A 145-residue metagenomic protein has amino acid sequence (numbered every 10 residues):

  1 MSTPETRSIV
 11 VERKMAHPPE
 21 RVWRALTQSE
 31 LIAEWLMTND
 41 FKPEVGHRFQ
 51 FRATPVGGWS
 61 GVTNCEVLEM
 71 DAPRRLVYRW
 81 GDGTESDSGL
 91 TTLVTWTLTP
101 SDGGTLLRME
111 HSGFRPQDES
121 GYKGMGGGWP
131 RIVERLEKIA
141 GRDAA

Functional and structural regions predicted by a protein language model:
M1-D40: Hydrophobic ligand-binding cavity/cleft-lining segments
P4, G113-A145: A conserved amphipathic terminal alpha-helix motif
V10-V11, E30-V62, R75: Short beta-edge strand/loop motif at the mouth of beta-sheet-based domains
R13, T63-E69, T92-T99: Hydrophobic/aromatic beta-strand elements that line small-molecule binding cavities or substrate pockets in beta-rich
P19, L68-R74, T97-L106: A short, structured loop/turn motif at beta-sheet edges
V22, I32, F49-F51, V67 (+4 more regions): Hydrophobic pocket/interface hotspot
R75-W96: Mid-chain, well-packed structural core segment of small domains
G81-E85, E110-Q117: Short, solvent-exposed aromatic-acidic interface loops
